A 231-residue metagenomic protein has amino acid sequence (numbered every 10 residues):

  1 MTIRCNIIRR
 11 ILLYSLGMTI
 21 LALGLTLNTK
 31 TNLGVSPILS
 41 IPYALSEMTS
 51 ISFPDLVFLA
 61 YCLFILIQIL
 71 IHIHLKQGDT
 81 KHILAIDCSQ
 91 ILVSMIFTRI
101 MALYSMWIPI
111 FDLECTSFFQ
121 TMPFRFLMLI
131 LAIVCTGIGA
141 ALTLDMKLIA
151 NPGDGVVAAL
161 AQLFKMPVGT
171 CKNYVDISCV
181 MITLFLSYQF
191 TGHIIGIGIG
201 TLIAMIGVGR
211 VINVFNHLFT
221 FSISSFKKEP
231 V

Functional and structural regions predicted by a protein language model:
T2-V231: Core subunits and conserved enzymes of cellular information-processing and envelope-translocation systems across
